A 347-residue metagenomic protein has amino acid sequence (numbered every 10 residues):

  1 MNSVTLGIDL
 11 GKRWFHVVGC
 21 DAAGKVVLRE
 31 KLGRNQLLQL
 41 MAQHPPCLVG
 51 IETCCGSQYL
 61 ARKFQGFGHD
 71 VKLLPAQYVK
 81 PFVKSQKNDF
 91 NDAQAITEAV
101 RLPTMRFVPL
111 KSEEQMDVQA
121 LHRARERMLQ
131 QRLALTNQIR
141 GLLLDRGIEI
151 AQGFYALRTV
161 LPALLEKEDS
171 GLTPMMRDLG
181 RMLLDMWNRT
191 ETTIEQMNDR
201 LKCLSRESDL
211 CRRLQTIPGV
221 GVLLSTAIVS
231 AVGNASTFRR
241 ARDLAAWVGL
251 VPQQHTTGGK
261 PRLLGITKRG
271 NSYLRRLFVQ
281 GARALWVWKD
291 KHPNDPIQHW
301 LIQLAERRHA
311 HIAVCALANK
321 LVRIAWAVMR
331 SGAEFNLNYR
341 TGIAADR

Functional and structural regions predicted by a protein language model:
M1-R347: A detector of single, family-specific signature residues that are central to catalytic or substrate-handling motifs
